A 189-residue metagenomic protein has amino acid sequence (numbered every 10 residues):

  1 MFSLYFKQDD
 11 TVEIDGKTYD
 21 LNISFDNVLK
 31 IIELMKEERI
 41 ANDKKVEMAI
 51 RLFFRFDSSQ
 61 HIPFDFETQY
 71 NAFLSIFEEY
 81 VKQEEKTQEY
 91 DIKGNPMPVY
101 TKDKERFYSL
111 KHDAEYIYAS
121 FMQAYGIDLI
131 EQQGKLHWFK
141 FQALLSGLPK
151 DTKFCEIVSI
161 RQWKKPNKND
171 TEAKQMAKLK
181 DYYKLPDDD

Functional and structural regions predicted by a protein language model:
M1-Q60: Short N-terminal mixed-charge amphipathic segments
V12, Y19-L21, I31, F73-I76 (+2 more regions): Generic structural hydrophobic/aromatic packing signal, biased to beta-strands
L21, R39-V46, I62-E67, Y108-H112 (+1 more regions): Structural motif
N22, N27, N42, N71 (+2 more regions): Detector for Asparagine
F25-V28, D43-E47, F66, Y70 (+3 more regions): Alpha-helix initiation and N-capping motif
H61-Y80: Charged, alpha-helical interface segments at or near domain boundaries
L74-D189: C-terminal charged interaction modules
